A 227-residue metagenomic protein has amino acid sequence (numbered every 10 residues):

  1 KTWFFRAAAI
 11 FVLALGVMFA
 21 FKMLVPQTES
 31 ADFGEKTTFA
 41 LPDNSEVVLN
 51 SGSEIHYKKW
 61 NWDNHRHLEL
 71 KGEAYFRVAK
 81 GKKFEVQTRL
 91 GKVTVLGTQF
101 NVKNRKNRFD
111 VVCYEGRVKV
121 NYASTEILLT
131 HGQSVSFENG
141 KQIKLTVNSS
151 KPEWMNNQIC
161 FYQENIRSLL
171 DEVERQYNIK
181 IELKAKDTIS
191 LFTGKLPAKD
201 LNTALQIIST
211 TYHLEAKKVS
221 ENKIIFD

Functional and structural regions predicted by a protein language model:
K1-D227: A residue-level detector for the "anchor" residue at the start of short, highly conserved motifs
